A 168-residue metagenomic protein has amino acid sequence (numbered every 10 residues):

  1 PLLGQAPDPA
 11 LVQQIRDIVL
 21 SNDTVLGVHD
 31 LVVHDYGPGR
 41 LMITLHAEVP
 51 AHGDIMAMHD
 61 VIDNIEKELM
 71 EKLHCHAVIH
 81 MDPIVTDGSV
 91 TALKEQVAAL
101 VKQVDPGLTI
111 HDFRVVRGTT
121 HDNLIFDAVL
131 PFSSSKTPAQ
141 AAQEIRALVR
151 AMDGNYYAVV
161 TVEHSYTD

Functional and structural regions predicted by a protein language model:
P1-D168: Alpha-helical transmembrane segments and adjacent TM-loop junctions that form the membrane-embedded core of multi-pass
